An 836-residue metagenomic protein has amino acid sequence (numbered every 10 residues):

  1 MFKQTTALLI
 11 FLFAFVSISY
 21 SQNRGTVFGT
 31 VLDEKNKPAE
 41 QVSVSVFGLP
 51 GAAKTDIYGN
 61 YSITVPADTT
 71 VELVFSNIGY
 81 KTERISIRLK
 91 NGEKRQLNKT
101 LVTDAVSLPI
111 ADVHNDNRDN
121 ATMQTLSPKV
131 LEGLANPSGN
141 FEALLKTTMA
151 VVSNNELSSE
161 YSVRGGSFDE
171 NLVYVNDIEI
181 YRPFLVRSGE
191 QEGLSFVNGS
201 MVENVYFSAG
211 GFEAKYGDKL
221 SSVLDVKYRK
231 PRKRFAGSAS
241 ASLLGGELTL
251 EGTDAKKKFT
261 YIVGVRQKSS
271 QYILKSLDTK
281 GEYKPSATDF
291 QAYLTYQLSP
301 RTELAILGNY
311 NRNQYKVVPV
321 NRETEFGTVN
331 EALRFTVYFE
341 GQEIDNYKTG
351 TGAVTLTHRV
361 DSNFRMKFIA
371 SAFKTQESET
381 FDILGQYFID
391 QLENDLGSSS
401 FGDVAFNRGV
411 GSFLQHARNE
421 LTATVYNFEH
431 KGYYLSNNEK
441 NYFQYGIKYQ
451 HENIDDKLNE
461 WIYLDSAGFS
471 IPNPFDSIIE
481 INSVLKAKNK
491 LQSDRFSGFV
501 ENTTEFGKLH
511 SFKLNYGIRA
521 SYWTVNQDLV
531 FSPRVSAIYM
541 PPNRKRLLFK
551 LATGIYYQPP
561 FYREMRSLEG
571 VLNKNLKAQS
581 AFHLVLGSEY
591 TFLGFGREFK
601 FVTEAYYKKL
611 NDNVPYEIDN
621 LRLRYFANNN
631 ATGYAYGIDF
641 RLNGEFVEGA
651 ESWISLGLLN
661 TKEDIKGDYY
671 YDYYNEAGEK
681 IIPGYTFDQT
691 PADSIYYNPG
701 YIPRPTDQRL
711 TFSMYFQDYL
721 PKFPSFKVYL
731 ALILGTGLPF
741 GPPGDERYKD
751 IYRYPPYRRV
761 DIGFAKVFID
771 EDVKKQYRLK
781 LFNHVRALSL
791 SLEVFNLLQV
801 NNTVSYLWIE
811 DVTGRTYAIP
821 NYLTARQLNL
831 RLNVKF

Functional and structural regions predicted by a protein language model:
L32-K37, V42-F47, V74-Y80, K90-S138 (+4 more regions): Short, acidic, small-residue-rich periplasmic hinge/interaction motif at the N-terminus of Gram-negative outer-membrane
K81, R88-N91, N117-F212, V223 (+1 more regions): Periplasmic N-terminal accessory/gating domains of Gram-negative outer-membrane beta-barrel systems
S238, L244-Q267, K280-P319, I344-F368: Transmembrane beta-barrel wall of Gram-negative outer-membrane proteins
Q297-R312, Q342-N526, W653: Face-selective signature of the C-terminal outer-membrane beta-barrel domain
V320-N321, E325, L529, P542-V585 (+3 more regions): Surface-exposed extracellular loop regions of Gram-negative outer-membrane beta-barrel proteins, predominantly
K367-S371, P542, A578-E648, G657 (+2 more regions): Membrane-embedded beta-barrel scaffold of Gram-negative outer-membrane proteins
E505-L509, Y607-K609, N629-G741, N833-K835: Gram-negative outer-membrane beta-barrel transporters
S652, I733-P743, K766-F836: C-terminal beta-signal and adjacent terminal beta-strands/loops of Gram-negative outer-membrane beta-barrel proteins
